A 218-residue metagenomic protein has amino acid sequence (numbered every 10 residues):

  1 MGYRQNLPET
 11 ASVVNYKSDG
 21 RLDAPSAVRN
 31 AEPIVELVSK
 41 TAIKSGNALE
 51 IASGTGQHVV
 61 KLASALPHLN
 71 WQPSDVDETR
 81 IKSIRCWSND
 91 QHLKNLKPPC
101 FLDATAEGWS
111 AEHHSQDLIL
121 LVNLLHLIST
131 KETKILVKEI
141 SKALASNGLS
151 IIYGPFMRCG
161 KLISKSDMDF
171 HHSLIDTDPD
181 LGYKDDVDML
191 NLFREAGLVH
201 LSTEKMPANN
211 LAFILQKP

Functional and structural regions predicted by a protein language model:
G2-I43: Class I SAM-dependent methyltransferase Rossmann-like catalytic core, especially the SAM/SAH-binding loop
L49, Q57-E107: Class I SAM-dependent methyltransferase SAM/SAH-binding core
S110-L118: A short acidic, Gly/Pro-enriched loop at the edge of an enzyme's catalytic core that lines a small-molecule cofactor
I128-I140: A short, conserved alpha-helix within the catalytic core of class I
N147-F156: Conserved beta-strand signature within the Rossmann-like core of class I S-adenosyl-L-methionine
I163-K184: Conserved Class I S-adenosyl-L-methionine
D180-G197: Short alpha-helix
L198-P218: Core SAM-dependent methyltransferase catalytic element
